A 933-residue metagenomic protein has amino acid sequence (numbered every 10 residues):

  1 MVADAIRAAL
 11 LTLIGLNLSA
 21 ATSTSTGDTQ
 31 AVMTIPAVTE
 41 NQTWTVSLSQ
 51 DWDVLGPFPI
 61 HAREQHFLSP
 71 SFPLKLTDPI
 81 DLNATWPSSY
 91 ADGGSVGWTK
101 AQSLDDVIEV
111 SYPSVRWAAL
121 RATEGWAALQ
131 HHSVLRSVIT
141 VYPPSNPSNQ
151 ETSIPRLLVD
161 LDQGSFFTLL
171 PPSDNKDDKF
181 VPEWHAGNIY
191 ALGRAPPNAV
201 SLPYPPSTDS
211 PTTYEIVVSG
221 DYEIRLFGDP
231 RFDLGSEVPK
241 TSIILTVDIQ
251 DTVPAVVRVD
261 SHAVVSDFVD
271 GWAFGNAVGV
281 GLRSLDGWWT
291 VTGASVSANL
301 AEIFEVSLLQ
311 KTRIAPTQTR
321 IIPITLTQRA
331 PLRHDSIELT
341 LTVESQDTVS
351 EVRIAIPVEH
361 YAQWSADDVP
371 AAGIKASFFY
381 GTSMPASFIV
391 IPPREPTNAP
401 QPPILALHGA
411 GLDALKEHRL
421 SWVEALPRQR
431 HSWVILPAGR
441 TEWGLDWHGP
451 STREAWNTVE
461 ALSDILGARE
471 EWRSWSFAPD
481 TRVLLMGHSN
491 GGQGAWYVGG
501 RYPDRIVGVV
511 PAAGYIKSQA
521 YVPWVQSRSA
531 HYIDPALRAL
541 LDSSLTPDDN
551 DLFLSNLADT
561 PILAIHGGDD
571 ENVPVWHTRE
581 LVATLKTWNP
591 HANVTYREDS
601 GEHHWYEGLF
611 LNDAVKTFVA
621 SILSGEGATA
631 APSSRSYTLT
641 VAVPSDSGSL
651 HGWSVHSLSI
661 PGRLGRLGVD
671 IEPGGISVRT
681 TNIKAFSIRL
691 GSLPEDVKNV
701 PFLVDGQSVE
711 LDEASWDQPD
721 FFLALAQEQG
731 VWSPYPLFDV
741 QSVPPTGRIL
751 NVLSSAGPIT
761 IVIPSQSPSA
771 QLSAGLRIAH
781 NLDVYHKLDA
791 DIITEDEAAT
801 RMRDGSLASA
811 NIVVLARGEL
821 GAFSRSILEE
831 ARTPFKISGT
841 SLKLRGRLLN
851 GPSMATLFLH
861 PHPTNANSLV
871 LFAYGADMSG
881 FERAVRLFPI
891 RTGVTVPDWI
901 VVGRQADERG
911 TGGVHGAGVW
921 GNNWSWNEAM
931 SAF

Functional and structural regions predicted by a protein language model:
G15-A128, T213-A255: Accessory carbohydrate-binding/adhesion or oligomerization-edge regions at the termini of glycan-active proteins
S23, T252-V269, G287-P400: A domain-start/cap signature at the N-terminus of enzymes
N146-P172, Y214-V218: Aromatic-lined ligand-binding clefts that engage carbohydrates, nucleic acids, or primary amines
E395-A399, P450-R453, N457-S489, G500-I506: Gly/Ser-rich "nucleophile elbow"/oxyanion-hole loop immediately N-terminal to the catalytic nucleophile in hydrolases
D413-K416, V507-L554, D559-T560: Mobile cap/lid helix-loop segments that gate and shape the active-site cleft of serine hydrolases
L557, L563-H566, D570: Short beta-strand/loop motif that positions the catalytic acidic residue of the alpha/beta-hydrolase fold
D569-E571, V575-N682: C-terminal catalytic histidine-bearing segment of alpha/beta-hydrolase fold enzymes
S677, R689-G691, V697-F933: Solvent-exposed alpha-helical segments and adjacent loops that form catalytic or protein-interaction surfaces
